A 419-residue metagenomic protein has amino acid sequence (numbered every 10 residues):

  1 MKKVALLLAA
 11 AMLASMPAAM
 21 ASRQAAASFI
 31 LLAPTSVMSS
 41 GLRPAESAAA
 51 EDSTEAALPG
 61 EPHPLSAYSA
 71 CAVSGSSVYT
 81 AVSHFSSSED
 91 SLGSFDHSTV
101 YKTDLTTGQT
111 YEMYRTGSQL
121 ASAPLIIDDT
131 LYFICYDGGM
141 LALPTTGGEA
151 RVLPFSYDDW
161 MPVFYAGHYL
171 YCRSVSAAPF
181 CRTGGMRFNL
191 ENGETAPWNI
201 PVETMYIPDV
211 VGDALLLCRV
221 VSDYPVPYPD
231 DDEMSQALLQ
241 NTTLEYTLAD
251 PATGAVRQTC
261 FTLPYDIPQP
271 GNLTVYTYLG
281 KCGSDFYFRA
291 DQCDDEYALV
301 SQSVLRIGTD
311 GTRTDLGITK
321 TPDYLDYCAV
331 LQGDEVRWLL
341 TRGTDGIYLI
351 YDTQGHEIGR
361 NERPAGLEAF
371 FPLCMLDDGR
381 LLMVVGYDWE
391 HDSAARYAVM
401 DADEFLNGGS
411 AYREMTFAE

Functional and structural regions predicted by a protein language model:
M1-L8: Positively charged n-region of N-terminal signal peptides that target proteins for export
M12-M16: Hydrophobic core
A19-M20: N-terminal Sec signal peptide cleavage junction
A26-P64, D90-R115, G138-F155, A178-P201 (+4 more regions): Surface-exposed loop/turn elements that mediate protein-protein interactions on large endomembrane-trafficking
L65-S74, S118-D128, Y157-G167, P201-G212 (+4 more regions): Repeated scaffold domains used in trafficking and secretory/extracellular systems, primarily beta-propellers
C71-G93, L125-C135, H168-P179, D213-P225 (+4 more regions): Short beta-strand elements that form the blades of beta-propeller/WD-repeat-like and other beta-sheet-rich scaffold
D96, S122, I134-G138, D159-M161 (+4 more regions): Repeated polar recognition positions within modular binding domains
C260-T341: Eukaryotic tandem repeat interaction scaffolds
